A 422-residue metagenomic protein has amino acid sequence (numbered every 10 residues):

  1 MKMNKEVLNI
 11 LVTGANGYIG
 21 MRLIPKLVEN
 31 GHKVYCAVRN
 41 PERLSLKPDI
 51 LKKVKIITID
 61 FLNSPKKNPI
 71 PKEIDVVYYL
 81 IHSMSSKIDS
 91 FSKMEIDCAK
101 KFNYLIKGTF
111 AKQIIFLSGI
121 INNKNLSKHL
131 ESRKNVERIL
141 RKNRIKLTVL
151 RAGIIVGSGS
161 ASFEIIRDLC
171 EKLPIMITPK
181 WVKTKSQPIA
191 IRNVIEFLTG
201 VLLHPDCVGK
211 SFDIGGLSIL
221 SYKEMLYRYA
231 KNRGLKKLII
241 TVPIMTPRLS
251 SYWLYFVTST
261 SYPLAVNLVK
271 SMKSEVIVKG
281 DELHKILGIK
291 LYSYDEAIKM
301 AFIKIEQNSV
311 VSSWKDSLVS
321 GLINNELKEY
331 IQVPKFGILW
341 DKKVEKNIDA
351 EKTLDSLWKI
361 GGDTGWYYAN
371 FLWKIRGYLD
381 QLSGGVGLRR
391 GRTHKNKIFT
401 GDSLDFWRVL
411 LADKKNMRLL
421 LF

Functional and structural regions predicted by a protein language model:
K2, G200-L264, E275-D341, D349: Mid/C-terminal beta-alpha module of Rossmann-like enzyme folds, strongest in SDR-family dehydrogenases/epimerases
L8-N30: N-terminal Rossmann NAD(P)H-binding glycine-rich loop of SDR-like oxidoreductase domains
H32-R39: Conserved glycine-rich Rossmann-like NAD(P)H-binding loop of the short-chain dehydrogenase/reductase
E42, P48-T109, G119-N125: NAD(P)H-binding glycine-rich loop region in Rossmannoid oxidoreductase-like domains and their noncatalytic homologs
S118, R138-G159, I165-D168, K172 (+1 more regions): Conserved beta-loop-beta element that borders a ligand/cofactor-binding pocket
A161-S162, W181-L202, K210: Substrate-positioning beta->alpha
I165-Q187, K236-E275, N324, D363-T400: Alpha-helical membrane-targeting segments
G337-L339, K346-F422: Glycine-rich portal/gate segments that line the openings of hydrophobic small-molecule binding cavities
